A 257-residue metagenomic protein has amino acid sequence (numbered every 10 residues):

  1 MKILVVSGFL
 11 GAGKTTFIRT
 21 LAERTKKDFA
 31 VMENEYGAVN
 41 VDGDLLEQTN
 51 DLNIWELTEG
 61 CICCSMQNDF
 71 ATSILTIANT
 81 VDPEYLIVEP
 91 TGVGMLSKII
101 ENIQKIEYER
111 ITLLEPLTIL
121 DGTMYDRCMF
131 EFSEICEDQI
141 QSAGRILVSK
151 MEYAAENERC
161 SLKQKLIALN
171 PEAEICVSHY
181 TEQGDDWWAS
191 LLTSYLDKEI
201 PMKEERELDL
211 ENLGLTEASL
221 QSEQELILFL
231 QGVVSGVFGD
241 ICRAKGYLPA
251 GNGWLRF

Functional and structural regions predicted by a protein language model:
K2-M129: Nucleotide-state-sensitive switch-loop elements of NTP-binding domains
R19, E137-D138: Alpha-helical segments flanking ligand/cofactor-binding loops in enzyme cores
N34-Y36, M151, Y180: Short, ordered loop/turn segments at secondary-structure junctions
E35, E89, A143, S149 (+1 more regions): Residue-level signal for inorganic ion chemistry
T58, I87, K150, G214-E217: Conserved short-loop catalytic and cofactor-binding motifs
N102, I106, I119, D126 (+3 more regions): Mid-sequence acidic-hydrophobic segments that form the walls of catalytic/ligand-binding cavities or oligomerization
E131-E134: Charged helix-capping and loop-helix junction motifs
D138-R145, Y153-F257: C-terminal accessory "lid"/substrate-recognition subdomains
